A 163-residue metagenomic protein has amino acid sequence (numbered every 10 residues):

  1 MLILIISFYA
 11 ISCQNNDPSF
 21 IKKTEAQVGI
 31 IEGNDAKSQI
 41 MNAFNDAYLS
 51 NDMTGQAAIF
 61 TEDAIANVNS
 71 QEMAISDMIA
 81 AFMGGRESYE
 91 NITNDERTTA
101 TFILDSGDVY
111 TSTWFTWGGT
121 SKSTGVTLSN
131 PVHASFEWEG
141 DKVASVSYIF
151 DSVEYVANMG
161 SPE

Functional and structural regions predicted by a protein language model:
M1-A10: Bacterial N-terminal signal peptides
C13-S50, A58: Short, low-complexity N-terminal intrinsically disordered segments enriched in polar/charged residues
D52-I103, V109: A solvent-exposed, acidic/Ser-Thr-rich amphipathic alpha-helical stretch
S88, G118-S129: Short, cysteine-centered beta-strand-loop-beta hairpins and adjacent loop/turn segments enriched in charged/polar
G107-W117: A short hydrophobic beta-strand element
D108, F136-A144: Short, solvent-exposed coil/turn segments at beta-strand boundaries
S112, T127-H133: Short, surface-exposed coil-to-beta transition loops
S145-E163: Low-complexity, intrinsically disordered terminal/linker segments enriched in charged and Gly/Pro repeats
